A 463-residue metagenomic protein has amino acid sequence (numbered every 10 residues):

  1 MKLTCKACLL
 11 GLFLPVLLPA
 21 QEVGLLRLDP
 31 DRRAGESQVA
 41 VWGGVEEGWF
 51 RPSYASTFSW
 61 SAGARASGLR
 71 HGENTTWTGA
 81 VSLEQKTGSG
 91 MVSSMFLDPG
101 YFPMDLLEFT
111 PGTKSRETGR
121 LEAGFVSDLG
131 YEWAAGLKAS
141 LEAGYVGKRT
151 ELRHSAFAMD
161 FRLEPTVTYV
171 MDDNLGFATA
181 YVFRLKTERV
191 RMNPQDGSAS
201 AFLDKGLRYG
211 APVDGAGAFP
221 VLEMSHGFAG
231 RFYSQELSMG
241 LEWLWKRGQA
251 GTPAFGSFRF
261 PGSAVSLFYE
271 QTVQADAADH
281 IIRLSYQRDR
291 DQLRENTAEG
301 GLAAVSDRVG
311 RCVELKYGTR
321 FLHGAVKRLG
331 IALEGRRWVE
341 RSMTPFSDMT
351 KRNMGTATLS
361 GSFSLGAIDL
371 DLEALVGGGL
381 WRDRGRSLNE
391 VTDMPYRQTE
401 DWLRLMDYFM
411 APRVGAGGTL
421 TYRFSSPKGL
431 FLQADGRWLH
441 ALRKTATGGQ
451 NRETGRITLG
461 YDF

Functional and structural regions predicted by a protein language model:
R33-V39, E73-G79, Y131-L137, D173-T179 (+7 more regions): Outer-envelope beta-barrel architecture signal
G43-W49, L83-T87, S127, L141-Y145 (+10 more regions): Transmembrane beta-strands of outer-membrane beta-barrel pores
W49-S56, G90-F96, V146-H154, V190-D196 (+6 more regions): Outer-membrane beta-barrel translocator domains and adjoining extracellular loop/strand segments of Gram-negative
Y54-W60, P111-S115, R153-F157, A218-M224 (+6 more regions): Replace "Gram-negative outer membrane beta-barrel proteins" with "bacterial and organellar outer membrane beta-barrel
G68-G72, S127, V167-M171, F232-S234 (+6 more regions): Residue-level signature of outer-membrane beta-barrel architecture
S93-L106, A180-L222, W245-S257: Short, flexible helix-coil linker/hinge segments at the edges of structured domains or between repeats
A211-G330: Long, internal scaffold/assembly segments composed of regular secondary structure
N451-F463: Outer-membrane beta-barrel "beta-signal"
